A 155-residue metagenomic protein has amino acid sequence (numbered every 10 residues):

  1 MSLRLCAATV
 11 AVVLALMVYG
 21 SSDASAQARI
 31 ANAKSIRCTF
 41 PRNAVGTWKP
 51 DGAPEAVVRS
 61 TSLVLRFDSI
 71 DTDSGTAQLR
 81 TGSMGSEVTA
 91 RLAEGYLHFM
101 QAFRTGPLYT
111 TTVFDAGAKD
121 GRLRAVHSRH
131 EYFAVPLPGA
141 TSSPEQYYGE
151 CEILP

Functional and structural regions predicted by a protein language model:
M1-R4: N-terminal secretory signal peptides that target proteins for export/translocation
A8-Y19: Bacterial N-terminal signal peptides
G20, A24-A28: Boundary at the C-terminal end of the N-terminal hydrophobic targeting segment
N32-T76, L108-T112: Short, solvent-exposed loop/hinge segments that bridge or flank secondary-structure elements
A53, Y132-P155: Edge beta-strand at a domain terminus
E55-G85, A125-V135, G139: N-terminal glycine/threonine-rich, aromatic-flanked beta-hairpin/loop signature
L65-F67, T110-A118, Y148-I153: Hydrophobic/aromatic beta-strand elements that line small-molecule binding cavities or substrate pockets in beta-rich
T72-T112: Contiguous, well-ordered beta-strand patches that form the walls/edges of small beta-barrel/beta-sandwich domains
